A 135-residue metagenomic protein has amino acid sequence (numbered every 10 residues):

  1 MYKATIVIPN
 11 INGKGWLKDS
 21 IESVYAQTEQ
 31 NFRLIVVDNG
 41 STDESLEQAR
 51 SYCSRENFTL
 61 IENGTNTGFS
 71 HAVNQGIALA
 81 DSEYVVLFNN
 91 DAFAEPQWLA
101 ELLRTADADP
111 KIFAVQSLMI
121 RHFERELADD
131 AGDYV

Functional and structural regions predicted by a protein language model:
K3-T5, R33: Cell-envelope/extracellular polymer assembly enzymes that use nucleotide-activated donors
I8-D19, E29, G40: Active-site beta-to-alpha loop of glycosyltransferases that engages the nucleotide-sugar donor
S23, D38-E47, T65: A conserved acidic beta->alpha catalytic loop
S23-N31: Short, acidic, metal-binding catalytic loop of nucleotide-sugar glycosyltransferases
F32-G40, T59-N63: Short beta-strand/loop segment that forms part of the nucleotide-sugar
E62-A80, N90: Glycine-rich, basic loop-to-helix element that forms the pyrophosphate-binding segment of sugar-nucleotide handling
V85: Short aromatic/hydrophobic "clamp" motif used to bind/position activated sugar donors
P96-D133: Conserved donor NDP-sugar-binding/catalytic core segment of glycosyltransferases
